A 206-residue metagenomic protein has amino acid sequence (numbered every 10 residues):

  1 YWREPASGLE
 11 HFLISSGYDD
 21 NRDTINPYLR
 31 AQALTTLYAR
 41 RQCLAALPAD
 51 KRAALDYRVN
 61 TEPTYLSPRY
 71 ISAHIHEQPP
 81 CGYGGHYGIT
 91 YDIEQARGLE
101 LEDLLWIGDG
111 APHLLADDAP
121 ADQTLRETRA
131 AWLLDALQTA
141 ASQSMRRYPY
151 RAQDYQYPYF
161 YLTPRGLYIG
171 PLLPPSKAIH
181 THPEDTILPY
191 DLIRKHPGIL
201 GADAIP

Functional and structural regions predicted by a protein language model:
Y1-P206: Compositionally biased intrinsically disordered regions enriched in Thr/Gly
